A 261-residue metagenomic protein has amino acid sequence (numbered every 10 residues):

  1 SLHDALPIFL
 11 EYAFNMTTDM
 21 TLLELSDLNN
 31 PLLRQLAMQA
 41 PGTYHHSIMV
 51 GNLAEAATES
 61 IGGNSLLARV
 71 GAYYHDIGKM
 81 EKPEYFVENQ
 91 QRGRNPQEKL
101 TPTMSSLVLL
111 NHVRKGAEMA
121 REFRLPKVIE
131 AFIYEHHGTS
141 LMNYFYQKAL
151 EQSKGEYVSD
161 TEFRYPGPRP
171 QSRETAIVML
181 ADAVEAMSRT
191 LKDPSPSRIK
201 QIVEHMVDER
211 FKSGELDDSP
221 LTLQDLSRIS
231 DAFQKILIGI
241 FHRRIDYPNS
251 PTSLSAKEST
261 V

Functional and structural regions predicted by a protein language model:
H3-L6: Short, small-residue-biased leader/transition segments that mark boundaries at the very start of proteins
F9-G51: Membrane-proximal helical linkers
L10-A13, T18, T161, Y165-R169 (+2 more regions): Core, soluble structural subunits of large cytosolic macromolecular machines
N15, D19, M38, Y134 (+6 more regions): Generic surface-pattern signal
L33-P196, K200-V203, E209-S213: Divalent metal-dependent catalytic cores for phosphoryl transfer on phosphate-bearing substrates
F211-V261: Long, hydrophobic alpha-helical segments that serve as membrane-spanning/inserting helices
